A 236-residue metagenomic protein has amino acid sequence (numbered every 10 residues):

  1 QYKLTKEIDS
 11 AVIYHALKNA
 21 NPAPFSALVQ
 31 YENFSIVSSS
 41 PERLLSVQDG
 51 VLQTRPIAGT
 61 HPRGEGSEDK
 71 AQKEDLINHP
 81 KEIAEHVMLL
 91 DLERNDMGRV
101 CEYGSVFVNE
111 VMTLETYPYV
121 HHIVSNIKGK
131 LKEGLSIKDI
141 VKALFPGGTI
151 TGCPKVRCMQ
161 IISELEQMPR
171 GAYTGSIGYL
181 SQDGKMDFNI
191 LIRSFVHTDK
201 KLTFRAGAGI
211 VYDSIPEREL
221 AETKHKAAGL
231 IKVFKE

Functional and structural regions predicted by a protein language model:
Q1-E236: Extended alpha-helical targeting/anchoring segments, especially N-terminal organellar/secretory targeting helices
